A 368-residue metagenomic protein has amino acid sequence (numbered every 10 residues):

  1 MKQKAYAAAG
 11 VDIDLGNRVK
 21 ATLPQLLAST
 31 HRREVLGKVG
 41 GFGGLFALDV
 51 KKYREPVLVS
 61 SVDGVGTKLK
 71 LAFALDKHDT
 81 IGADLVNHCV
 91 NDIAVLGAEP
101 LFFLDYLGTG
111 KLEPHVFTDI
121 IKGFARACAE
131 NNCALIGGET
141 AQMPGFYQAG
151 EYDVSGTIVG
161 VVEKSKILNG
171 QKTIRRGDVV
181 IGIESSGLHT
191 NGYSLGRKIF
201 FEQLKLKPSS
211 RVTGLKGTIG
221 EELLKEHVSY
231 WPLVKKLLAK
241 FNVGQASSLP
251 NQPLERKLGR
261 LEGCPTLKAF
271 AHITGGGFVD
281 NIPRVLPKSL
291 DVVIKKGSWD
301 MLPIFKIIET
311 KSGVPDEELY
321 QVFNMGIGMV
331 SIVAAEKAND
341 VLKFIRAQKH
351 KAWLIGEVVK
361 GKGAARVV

Functional and structural regions predicted by a protein language model:
K2-G10, Q25, V116-A134, Y147-V154 (+3 more regions): Glycine-/charge-enriched secondary-structure boundary and capping motifs
Q3, G64-F73, S210-T218, L286-P287: Gly-rich Lys/Arg/Thr-decorated short loops/hinges at beta-loop-alpha junctions or inter-strand turns that position
A9-T30: Acidic/polar, glycine-rich intrinsically disordered N-terminal extensions of enzymes
G16, K52-Y53, V65-K68, E163-K166 (+4 more regions): Short, acidic Gly/Pro/Ser/Thr-rich loop/turn segments
Q25-S186: Glycine-rich phosphate/pyrophosphate-binding loop regions near the starts of catalytic domains
P56-L58, G64-G66, L206-S209, S298-E309: Acidic-glycine-rich active-site phosphate/pyrophosphate-binding loop
V62, D153, K166-L215, I219-G220 (+1 more regions): Short, acidic (Asp/Glu-rich) active-site segment that either coordinates a divalent metal cofactor
